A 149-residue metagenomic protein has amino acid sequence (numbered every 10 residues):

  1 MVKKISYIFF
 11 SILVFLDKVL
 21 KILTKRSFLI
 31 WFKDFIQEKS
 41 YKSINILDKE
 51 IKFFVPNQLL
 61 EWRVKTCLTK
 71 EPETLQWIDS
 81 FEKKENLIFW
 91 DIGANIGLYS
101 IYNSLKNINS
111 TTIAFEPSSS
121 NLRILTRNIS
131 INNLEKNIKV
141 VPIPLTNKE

Functional and structural regions predicted by a protein language model:
M1-N128, N132-N133, N137: S-adenosyl-L-methionine
V140-I143: Conserved residues in the N-terminal Rossmann fold of short-chain dehydrogenase/reductase
T146-E149: Short loop/turn elements that flank and shape the SAM/SAH-binding pocket of Class I
